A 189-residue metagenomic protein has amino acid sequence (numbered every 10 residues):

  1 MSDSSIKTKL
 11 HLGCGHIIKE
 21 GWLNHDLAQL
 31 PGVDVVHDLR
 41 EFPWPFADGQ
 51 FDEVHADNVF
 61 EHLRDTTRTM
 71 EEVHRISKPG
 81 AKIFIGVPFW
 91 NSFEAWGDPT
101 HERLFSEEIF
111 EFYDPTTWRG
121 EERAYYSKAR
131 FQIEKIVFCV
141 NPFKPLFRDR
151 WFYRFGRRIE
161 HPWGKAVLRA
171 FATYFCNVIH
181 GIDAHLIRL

Functional and structural regions predicted by a protein language model:
M1-D3: Flexible, polar/low-complexity N-terminal or interdomain linker segments that lie immediately upstream of folded
I6-N91, L186: Conserved SAM-binding loop
T67-R68, E72, K78, K82-L189: S-adenosyl-L-methionine-dependent methyltransferase catalytic module, highlighting the catalytic core
